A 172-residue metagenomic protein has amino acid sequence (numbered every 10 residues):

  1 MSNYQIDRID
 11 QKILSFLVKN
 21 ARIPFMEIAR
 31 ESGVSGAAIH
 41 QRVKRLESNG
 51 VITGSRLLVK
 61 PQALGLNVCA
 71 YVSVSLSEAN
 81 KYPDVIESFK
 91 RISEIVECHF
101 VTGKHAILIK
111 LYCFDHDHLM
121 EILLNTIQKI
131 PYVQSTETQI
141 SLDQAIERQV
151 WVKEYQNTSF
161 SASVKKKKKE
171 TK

Functional and structural regions predicted by a protein language model:
M1-K172: A compositional/biophysical signature of low hydrophobicity enriched in polar/charged and small residues
